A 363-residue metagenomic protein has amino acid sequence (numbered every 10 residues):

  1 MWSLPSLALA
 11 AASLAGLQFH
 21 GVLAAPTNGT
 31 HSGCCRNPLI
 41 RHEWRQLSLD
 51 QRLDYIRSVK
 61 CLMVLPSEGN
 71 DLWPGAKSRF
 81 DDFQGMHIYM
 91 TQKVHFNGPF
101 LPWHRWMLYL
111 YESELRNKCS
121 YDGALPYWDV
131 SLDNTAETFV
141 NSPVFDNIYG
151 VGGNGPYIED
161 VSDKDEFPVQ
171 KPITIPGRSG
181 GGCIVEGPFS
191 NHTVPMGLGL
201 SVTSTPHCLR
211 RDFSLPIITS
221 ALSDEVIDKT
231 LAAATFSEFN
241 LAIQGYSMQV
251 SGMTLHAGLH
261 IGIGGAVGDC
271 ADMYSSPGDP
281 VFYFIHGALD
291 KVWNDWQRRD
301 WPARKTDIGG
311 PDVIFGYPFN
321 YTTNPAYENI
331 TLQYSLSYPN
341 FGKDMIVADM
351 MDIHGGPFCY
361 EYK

Functional and structural regions predicted by a protein language model:
M1-N28: Fungal secretory targeting signals
G21-K363: Intrinsically disordered, flexible peripheral segments
